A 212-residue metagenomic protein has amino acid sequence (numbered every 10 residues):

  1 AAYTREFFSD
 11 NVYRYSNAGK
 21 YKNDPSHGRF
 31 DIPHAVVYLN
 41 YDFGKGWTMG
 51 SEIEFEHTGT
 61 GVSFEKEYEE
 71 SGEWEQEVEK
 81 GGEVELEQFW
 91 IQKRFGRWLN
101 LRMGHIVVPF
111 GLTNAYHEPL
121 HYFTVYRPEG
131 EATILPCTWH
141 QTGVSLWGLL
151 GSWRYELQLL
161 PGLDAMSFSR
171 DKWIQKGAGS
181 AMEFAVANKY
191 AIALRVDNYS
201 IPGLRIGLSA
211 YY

Functional and structural regions predicted by a protein language model:
A1-F7, P25-A165, N188-A193, D197-R205: Outer membrane beta-barrel
A1-G19: Transmembrane beta-strand segments of Gram-negative outer membrane beta-barrel proteins
V12, V62-S63, S169: Short acidic, glycine/proline-rich loop/turn micro-motifs
Y15-N17, L163-Y212: Surface-exposed beta-loop-beta
Y21-N23: Short N-terminal helix-initiation segments at or just after the protein's N-terminus
